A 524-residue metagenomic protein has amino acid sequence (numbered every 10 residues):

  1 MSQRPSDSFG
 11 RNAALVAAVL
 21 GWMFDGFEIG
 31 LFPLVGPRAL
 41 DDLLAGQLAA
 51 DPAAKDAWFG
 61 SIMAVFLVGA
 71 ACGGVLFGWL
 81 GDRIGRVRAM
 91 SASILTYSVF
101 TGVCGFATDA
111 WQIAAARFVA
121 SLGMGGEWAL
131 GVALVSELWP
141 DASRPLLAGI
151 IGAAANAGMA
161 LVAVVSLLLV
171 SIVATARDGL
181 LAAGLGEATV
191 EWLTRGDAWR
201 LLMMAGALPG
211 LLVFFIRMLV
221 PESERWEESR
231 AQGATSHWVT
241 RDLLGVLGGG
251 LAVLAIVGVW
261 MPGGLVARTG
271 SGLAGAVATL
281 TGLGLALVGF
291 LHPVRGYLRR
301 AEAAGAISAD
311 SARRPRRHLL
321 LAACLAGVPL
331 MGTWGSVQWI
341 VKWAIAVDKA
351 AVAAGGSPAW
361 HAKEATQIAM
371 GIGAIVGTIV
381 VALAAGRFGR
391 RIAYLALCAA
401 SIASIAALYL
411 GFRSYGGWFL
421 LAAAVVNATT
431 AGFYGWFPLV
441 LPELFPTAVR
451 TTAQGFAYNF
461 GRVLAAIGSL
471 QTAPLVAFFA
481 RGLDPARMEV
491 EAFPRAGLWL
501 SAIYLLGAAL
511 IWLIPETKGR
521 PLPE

Functional and structural regions predicted by a protein language model:
M1-P37, D41: Cytosolic juxtamembrane N-terminal segment immediately preceding the first transmembrane helix of multi-pass
P33-L34, G245-Y297, P315-I375, A465-S469 (+1 more regions): Extracytoplasmic gate region of multi-pass secondary transporters
V35-C72, P358-H361: Extracellular/periplasmic helix-loop-helix junction of adjacent transmembrane segments in MFS-like secondary
L44, G85, F106-Q112, P140 (+2 more regions): Helix-breaking motifs and short loop linkers at transmembrane-helix boundaries and internal kinks in secondary membrane
C72-A110: Conserved MFS/SLC helix-loop-helix module at the cytosolic interface between two early adjacent transmembrane helices
L95-T108, A399-S414: C-terminal ends and interior cores of transmembrane alpha-helices in multi-pass membrane transporters/permeases
P145-A174, P209-G210, G250, A457-S469: Glycine-rich segments within core transmembrane alpha-helices of 12-TM secondary carriers
